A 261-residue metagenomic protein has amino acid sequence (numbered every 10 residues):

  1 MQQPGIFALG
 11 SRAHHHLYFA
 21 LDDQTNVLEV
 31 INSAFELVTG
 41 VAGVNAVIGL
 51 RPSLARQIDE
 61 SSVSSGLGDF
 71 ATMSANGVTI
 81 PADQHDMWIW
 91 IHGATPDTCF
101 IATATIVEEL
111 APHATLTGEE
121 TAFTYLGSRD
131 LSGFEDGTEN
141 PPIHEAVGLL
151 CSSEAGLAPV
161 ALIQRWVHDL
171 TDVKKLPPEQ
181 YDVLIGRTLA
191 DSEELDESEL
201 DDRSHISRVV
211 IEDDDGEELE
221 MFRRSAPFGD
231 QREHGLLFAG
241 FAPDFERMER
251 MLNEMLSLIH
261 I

Functional and structural regions predicted by a protein language model:
M1-I259: Long, histidine/aromatic-enriched segments associated with O2/redox biology
